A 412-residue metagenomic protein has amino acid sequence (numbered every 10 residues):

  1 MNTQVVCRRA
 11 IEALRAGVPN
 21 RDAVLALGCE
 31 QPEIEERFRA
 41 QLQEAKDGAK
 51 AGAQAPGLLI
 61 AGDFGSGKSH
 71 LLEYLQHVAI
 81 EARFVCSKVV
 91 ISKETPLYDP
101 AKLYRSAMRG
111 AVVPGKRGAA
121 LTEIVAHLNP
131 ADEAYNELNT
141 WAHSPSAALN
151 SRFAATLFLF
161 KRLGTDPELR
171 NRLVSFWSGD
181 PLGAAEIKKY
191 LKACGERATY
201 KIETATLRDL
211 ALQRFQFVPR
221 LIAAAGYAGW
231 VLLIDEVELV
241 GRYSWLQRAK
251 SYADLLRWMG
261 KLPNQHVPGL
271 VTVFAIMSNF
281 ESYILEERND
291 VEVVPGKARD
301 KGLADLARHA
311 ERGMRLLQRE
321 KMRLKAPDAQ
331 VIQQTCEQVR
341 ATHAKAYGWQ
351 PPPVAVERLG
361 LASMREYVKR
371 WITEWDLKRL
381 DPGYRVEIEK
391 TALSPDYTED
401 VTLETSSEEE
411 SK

Functional and structural regions predicted by a protein language model:
M1-P56, Y384-K412: A short, basic N-terminal segment
N2-V6, E186-P351: The catalytic "switch" region of P-loop NTPases
V24-P32, G65, T204-R208, L212 (+3 more regions): Conserved phosphate/pyrophosphate-binding and hydrolysis machinery centered on Walker-type P-loop NTPases, extending
R37, Q41, Y74-V78, K102-G110 (+4 more regions): Alpha-helical scaffold elements adjacent to nucleotide-binding pockets in ATP/GTP-utilizing enzyme cores
G48-A55, K201, W349-P353: Short helix/loop segment immediately N-terminal to the Walker
G57-S66, H70-A225, R370-R385: P-loop NTPase nucleotide-binding core
A79, V237, S363: Conserved RecA-like P-loop NTPase ATPase core
E168-K189, H309-K412: C-terminal alpha-helical "lid" subdomain
